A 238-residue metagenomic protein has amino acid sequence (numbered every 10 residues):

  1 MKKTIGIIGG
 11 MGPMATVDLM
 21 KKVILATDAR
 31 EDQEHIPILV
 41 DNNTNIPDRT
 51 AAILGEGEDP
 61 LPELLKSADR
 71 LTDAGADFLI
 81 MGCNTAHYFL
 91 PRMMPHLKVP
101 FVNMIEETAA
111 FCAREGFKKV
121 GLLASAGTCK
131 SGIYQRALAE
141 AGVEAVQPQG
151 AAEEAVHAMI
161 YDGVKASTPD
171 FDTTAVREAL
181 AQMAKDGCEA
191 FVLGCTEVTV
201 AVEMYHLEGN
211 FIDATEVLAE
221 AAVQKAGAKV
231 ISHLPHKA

Functional and structural regions predicted by a protein language model:
M1-A238: Non-catalytic structural scaffold of enzyme domains
